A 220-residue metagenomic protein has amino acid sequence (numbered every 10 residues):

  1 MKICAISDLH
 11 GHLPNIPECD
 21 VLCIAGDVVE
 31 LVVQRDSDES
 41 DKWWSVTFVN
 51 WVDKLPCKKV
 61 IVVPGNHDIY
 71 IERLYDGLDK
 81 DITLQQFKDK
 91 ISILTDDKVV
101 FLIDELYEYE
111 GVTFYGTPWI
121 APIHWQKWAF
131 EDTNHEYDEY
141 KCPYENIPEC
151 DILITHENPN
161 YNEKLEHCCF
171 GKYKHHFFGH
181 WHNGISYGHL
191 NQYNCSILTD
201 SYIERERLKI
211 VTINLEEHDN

Functional and structural regions predicted by a protein language model:
M1-H10, C23-A25, G111-A121, D151-H156 (+1 more regions): Active-site-proximal beta-strand elements of phosphoester/diester hydrolases
I6-Y109, C168-F170: Core catalytic region of metal-dependent phosphoesterases/phosphodiesterases, especially metallo-beta-lactamase-like
H10, V28-V29, N66-D68, L106 (+4 more regions): Catalytic metal-binding/acid-base residues of hydrolase active sites
I16-E18, E72-D76, Q126-W128, G188-L190 (+1 more regions): Short aromatic-enriched loop/helix-cap "lid" or pocket-rim segments at secondary-structure transitions that line
V32-D36, L74-D89, V112-Y161: Active-site-proximal loop/helix segment associated with metal-binding centers of metalloenzymes
K59-V63, N158-N220: Conserved beta-sheet core of the metallophosphoesterase superfamily
Y109-E110, I213: Structural motif
